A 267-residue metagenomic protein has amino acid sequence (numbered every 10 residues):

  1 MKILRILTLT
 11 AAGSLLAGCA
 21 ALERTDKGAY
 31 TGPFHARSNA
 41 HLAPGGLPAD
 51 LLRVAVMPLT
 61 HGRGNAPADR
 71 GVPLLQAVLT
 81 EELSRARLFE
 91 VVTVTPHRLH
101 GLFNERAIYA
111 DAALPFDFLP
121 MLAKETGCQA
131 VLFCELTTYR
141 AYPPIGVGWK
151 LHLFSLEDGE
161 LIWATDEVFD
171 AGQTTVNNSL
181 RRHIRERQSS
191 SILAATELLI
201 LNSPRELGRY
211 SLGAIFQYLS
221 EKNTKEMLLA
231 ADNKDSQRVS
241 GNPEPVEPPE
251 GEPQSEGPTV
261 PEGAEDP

Functional and structural regions predicted by a protein language model:
M1-A17: Sec-dependent bacterial lipoprotein signal peptides
M1-I3, C19-Y30, P73-F89: N-terminal capping/interface segment
C19-D50, E125, P144-G146, L156-P267: C-terminal/domain-edge helix-coil "capping" segments
A36-L42, A113-L119, F133-T137: N-terminal post-signal-peptidase region of extra-cytosolic proteins
L51-L59, R63-V131, Y210-N223: N-terminal segment of the mature soluble domain
R53-P58, V131-E135, G148-L153, A164: Soluble periplasmic/extracytoplasmic beta-strand elements of cell-envelope proteins
H61-G64, H97-G101, T137-P143, V168-G172: Solvent-exposed loop/turn segments at secondary-structure junctions within structured extracellular/periplasmic domains
T138-R140, L153-E157: Beta-strand elements of well-folded, non-transmembrane domains
